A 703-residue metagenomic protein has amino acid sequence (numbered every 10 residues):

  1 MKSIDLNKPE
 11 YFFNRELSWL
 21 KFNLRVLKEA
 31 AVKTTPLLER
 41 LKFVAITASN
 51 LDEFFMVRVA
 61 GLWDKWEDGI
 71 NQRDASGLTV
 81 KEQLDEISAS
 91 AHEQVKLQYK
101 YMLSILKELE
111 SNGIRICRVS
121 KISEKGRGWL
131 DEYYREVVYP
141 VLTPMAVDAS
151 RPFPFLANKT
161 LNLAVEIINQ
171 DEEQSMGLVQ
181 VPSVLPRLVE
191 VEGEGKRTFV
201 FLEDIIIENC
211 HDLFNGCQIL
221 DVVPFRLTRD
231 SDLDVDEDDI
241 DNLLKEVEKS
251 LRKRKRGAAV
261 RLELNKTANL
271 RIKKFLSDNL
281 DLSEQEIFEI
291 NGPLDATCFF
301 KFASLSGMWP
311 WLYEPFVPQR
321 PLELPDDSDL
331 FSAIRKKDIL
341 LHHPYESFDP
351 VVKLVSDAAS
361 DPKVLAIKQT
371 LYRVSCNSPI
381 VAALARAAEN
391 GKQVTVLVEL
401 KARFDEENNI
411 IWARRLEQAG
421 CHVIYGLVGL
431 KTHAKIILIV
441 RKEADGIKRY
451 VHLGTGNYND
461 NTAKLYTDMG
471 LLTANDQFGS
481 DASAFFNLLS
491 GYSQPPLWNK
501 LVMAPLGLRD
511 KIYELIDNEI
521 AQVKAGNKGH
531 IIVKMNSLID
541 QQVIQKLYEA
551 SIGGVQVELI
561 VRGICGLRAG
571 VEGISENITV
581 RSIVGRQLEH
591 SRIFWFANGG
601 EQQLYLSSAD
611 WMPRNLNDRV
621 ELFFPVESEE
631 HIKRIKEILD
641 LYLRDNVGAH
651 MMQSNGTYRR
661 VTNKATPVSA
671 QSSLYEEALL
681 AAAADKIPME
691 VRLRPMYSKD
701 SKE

Functional and structural regions predicted by a protein language model:
M1-I531, E549, G553, C565-E703: N-terminal localization/anchoring segments of enzymes in phospholipid and broader phosphate metabolism
N536: Cofactor-pocket helix-loop regions in the catalytic cores of large enzyme subunits
Q541-I544, Y548: Glycine/threonine-rich ATP-lid/beta-loop region of ATP-binding domains
Q556-I560: Hydrophobic alpha/beta core scaffold segments
